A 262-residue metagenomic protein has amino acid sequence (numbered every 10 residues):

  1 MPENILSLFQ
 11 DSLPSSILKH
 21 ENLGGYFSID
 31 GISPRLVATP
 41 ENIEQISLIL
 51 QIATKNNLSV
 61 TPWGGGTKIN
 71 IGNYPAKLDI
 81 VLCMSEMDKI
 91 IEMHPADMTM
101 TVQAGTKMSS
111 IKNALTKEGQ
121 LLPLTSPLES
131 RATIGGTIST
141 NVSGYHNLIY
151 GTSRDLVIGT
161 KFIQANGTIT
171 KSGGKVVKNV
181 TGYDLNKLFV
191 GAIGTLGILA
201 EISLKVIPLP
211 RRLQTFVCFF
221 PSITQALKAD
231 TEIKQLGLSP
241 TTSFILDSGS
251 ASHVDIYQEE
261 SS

Functional and structural regions predicted by a protein language model:
M1-F27, I52-V60, G65-T67: N-terminal accessory segments
L13-P14, K55-L58, G119-L122, Q235-T241: A common structural junction motif
F27-D30, N70-A76, D255-Q258: Short glycine-biased active-site loop of nucleotidyltransferases that positions the nucleotide triphosphate and helps
F27-V60, L78, M84-L128, V142-K175 (+2 more regions): N-terminal glycine-rich flavin-associated loop
G64-T67, P127, S248: Short, ordered loop/turn segments at secondary-structure junctions
R131-T133, A251-S252: Beta-rich nucleic-acid/ligand-interaction surfaces
G136: Beta-strand-loop-alpha "switch" segments that mediate conformational coupling across diverse proteins
S139, I149, I158-S262: C-terminal substrate-binding/cap subdomain adjacent to the FAD-binding core in PCMH-type and related FAD-linked
